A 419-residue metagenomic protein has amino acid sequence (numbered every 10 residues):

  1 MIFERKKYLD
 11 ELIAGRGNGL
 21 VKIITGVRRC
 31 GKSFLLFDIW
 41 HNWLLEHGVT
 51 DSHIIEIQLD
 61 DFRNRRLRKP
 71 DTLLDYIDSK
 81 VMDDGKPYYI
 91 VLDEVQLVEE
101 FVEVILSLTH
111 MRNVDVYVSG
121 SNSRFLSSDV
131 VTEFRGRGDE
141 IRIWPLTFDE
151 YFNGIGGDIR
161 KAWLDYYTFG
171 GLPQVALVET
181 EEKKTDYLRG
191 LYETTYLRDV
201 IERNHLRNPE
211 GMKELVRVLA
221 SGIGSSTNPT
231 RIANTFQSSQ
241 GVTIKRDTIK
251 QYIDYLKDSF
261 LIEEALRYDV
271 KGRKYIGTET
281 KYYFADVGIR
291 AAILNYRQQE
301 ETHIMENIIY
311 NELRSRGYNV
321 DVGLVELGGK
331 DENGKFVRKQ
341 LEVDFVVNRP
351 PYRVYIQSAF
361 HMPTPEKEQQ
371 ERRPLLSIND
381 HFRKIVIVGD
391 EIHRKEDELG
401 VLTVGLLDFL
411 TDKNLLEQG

Functional and structural regions predicted by a protein language model:
I2, D149-E326: Interdomain hinge/linker elements that couple catalytic modules in large macromolecular machines
I2, F34, L45, V49 (+2 more regions): A cross-kingdom feature that marks ATP-driven nucleic-acid transaction machinery
I2-G19: Pre-Walker A adenine-sensing motif
I24: Hydrophobic anchor at the beta1->P-loop junction of P-loop NTPases
G31: Conserved glycine(s) of the Walker
E56-K86: Short glycine-rich substrate-engagement loop in P-loop NTPases that contacts/grips substrate
D115-S121, R142: Structural recognition of the conserved hydrophobic beta-strand(s) that form the central parallel beta-sheet of P-loop
R124-D139, G154-G156: Short regulatory helix/loop adjacent to the ATP-binding pocket of P-loop NTPases
